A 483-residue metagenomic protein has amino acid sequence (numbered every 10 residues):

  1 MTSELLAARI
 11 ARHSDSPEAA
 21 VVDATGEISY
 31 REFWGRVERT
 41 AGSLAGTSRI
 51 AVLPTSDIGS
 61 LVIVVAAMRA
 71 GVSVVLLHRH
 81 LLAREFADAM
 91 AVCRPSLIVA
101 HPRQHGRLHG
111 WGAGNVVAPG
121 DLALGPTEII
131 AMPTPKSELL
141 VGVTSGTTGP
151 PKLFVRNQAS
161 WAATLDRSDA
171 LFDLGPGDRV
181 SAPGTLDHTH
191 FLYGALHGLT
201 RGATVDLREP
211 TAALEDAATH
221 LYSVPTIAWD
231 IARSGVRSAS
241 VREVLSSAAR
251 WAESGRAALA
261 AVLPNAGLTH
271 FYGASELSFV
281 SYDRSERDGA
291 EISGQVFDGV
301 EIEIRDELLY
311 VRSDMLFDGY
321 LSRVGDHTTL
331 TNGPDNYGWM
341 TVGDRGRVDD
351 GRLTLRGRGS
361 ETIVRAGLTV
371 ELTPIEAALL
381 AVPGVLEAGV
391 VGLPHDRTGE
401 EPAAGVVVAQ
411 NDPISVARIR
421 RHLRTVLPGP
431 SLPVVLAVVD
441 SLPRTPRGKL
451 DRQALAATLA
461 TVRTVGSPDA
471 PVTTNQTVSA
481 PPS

Functional and structural regions predicted by a protein language model:
S3-E4, S14, P126-V143, P150 (+1 more regions): Conserved pre-ATP/AMP-binding loop-to-beta segment of ANL
P17-A45, F86-A87, R156-A159: Conserved AMP-binding/adenylate-forming core of the ANL superfamily
G26, A41-L81, A182-G184, T369: Conserved AMP-binding/adenylate-forming
V92-P102, L139-G142, K152-S234, E243 (+1 more regions): AMP-binding/adenylate-forming
A232-A290, E301: Gly/Ser/Thr-rich phosphate-binding loop
Q295-V296, E303-G333, Y337, L368-V370: Conserved ATP/PPi-binding loop(s) of AMP-dependent carboxylate-activating enzymes
S313, G338, G343-S431: AMP-binding/adenylate-forming catalytic core of the ANL superfamily
I363, G389-P394, A403-G405, R420-S483: Conserved C-terminal "lid"/linker of ANL adenylate-forming enzymes
